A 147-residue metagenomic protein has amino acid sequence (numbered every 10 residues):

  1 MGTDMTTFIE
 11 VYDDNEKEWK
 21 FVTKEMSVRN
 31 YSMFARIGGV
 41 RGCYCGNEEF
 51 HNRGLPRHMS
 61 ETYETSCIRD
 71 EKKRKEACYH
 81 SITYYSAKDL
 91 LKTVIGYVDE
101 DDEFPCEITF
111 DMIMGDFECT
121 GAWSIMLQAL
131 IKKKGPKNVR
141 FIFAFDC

Functional and structural regions predicted by a protein language model:
M1-K137, D146-C147: Acidic (Asp/Glu-rich) sequence patches and key acidic residues that form negatively charged surfaces used
V139-F141: Conserved GNAT acetyl-CoA-binding A-motif
